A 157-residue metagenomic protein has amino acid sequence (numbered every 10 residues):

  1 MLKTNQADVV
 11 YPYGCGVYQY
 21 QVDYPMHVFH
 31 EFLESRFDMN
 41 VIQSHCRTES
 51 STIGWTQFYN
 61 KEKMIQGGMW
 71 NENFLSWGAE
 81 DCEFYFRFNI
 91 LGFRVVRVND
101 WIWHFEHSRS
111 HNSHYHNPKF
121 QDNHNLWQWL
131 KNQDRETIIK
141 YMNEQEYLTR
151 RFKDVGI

Functional and structural regions predicted by a protein language model:
M1-P12: Conserved donor-nucleotide/metal-binding helix-loop-beta segment in metal-dependent transferases, i.e., the alpha-helix
V9, T56-F58, I102: Conserved hydrophobic/aromatic beta-strand scaffold that supports enzyme active sites
V10-F29: Short beta-strand-to-loop element that shapes/binds the nucleotide-sugar donor at the catalytic cleft/hinge
Y24-Q43: Flexible internal linker/loop segments at domain or repeat junctions
H30, H45-C46, S51-I53, N73-I157: C-terminal catalytic/acceptor-binding lobe
F37-K61: A recurrent flexible, glycine/aromatic-enriched loop bordering the glycosyltransferase active site that acts as
E62-Q66: Short, well-ordered alpha-helical scaffold segment located in the soluble/lumenal catalytic or ligand-binding core
